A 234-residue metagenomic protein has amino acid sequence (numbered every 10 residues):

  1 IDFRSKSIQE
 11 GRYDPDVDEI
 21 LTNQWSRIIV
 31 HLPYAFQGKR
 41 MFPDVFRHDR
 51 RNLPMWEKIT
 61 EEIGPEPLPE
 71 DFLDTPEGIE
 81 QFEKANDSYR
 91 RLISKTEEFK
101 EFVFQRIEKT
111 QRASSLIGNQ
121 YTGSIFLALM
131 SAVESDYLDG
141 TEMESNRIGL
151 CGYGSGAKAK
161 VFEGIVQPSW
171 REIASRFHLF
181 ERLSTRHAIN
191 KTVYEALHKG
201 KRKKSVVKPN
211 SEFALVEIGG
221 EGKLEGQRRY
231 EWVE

Functional and structural regions predicted by a protein language model:
I1-E234: Terminal domain-initiation and capping elements
